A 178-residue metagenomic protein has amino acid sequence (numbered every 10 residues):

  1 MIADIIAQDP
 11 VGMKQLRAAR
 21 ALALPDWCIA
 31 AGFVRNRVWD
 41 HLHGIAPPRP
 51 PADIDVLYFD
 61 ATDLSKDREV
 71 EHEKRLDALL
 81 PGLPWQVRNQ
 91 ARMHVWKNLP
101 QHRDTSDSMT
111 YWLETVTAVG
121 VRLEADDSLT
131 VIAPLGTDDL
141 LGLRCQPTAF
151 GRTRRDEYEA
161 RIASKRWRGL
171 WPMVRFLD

Functional and structural regions predicted by a protein language model:
M1-D178: Catalytic cores of the polymerase beta-like nucleotidyltransferase superfamily and closely associated nucleotide
